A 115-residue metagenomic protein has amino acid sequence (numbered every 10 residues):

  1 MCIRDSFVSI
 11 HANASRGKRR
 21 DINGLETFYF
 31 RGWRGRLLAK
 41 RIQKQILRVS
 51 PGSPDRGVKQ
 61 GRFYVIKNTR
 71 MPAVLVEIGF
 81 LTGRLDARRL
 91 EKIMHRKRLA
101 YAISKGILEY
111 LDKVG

Functional and structural regions predicted by a protein language model:
M1: Sequence context surrounding c-type heme c attachment/ligation sites in exported
R4-G115: Active-site-proximal helix/loop segments of hydrolytic enzymes
